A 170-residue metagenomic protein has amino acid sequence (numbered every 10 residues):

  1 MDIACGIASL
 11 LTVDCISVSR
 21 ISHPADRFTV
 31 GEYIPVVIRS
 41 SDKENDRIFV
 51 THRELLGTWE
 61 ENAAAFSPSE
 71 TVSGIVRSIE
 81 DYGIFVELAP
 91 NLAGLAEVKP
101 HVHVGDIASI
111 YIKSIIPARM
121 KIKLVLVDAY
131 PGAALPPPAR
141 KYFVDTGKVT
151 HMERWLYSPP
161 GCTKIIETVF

Functional and structural regions predicted by a protein language model:
M1-F170: Single-stranded RNA-binding regions, centering on S1/OB-family and related RNA-binding modules
